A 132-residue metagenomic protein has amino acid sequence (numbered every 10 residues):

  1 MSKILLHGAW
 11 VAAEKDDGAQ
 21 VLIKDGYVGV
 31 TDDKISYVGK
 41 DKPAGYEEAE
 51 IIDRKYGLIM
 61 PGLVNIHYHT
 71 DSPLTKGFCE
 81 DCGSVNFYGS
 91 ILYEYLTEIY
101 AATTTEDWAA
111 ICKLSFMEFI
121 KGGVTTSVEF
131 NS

Functional and structural regions predicted by a protein language model:
M1-Y46, G57-L58: N-terminal metal-binding scaffold of metallo-dependent hydrolase/deaminase domains
K3, E106-M117: Amphipathic, non-transmembrane alpha-helical secondary structure
L6, E50-D53, V64: Hydrophobic/aromatic beta-strand patches that form the interior of the parallel beta-sheet core in alpha/beta enzyme
E14, H69, S132: Flexible loop residues that form catalytic and substrate-binding hotspots at small-molecule/glycan-binding clefts
Y56, H67, G123: Conserved, mostly hydrophobic/aromatic
G62-P73: Histidine-centered catalytic micro-motifs
L74-W108: Active-site gating loops and adjacent loop-to-helix segments of metal-dependent hydrolytic enzymes
E98, C112-S132: Divalent metal-dependent hydrolysis catalytic cores, especially in the metallo-beta-lactamase
